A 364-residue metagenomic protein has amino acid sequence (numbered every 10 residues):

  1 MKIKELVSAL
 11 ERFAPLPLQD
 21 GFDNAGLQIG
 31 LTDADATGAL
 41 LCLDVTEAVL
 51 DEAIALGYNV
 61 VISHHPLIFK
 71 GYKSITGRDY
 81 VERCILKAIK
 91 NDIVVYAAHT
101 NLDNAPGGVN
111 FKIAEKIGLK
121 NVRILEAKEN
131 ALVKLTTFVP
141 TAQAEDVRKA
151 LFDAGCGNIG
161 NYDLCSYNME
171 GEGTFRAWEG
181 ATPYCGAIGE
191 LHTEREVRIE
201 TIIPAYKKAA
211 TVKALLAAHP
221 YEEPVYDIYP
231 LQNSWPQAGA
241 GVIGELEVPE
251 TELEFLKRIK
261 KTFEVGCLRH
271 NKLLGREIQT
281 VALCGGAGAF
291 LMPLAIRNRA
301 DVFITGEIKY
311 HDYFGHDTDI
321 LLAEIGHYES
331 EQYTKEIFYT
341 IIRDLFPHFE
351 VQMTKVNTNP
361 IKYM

Functional and structural regions predicted by a protein language model:
M1-M364: Hydrophobic structural segments
